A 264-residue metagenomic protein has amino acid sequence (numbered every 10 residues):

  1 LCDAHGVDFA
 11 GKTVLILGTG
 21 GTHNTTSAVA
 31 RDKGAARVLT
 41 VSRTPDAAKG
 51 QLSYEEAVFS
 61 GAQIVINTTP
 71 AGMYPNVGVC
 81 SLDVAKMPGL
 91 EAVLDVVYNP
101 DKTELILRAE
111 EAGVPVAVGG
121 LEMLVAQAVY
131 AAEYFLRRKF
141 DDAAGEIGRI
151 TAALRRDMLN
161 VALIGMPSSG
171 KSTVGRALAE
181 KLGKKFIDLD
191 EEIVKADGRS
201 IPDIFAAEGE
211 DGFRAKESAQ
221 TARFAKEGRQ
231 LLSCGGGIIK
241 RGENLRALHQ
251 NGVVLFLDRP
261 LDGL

Functional and structural regions predicted by a protein language model:
L1, V7-R31, G165-P167: Glycine-rich adenosine-cofactor-binding loop
L1-K12, S233, I238, L257-D258: Glycine/small-residue-rich loop that forms an oxyanion/phosphate-binding "nest" at active or ligand-binding sites
V7, G11, V96-L159: Adenosine-phosphate binding glycine-rich loop
D32-G50, D190-E192, A196-D197: NAD(P)-binding Rossmann-fold cofactor-contacting core
G50-A117, I238-L245: Rossmann-like adenosine-cofactor binding region
K171: Conserved lysine of the Walker
E191-H249: ATP-dependent small-molecule kinase phosphotransfer cores that center on conserved nucleotide phosphate-binding segments
L248-L264: Conserved phosphate-donor/acceptor-positioning beta-strand/loop module used by diverse small-molecule
